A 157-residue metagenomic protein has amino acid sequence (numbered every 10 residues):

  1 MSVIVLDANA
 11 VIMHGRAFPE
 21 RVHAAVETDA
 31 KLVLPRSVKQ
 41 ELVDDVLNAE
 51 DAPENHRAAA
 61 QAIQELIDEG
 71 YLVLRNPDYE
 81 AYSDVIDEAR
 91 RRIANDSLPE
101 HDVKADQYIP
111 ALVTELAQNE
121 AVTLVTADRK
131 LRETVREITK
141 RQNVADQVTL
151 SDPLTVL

Functional and structural regions predicted by a protein language model:
S2-L116, L131-E133, E137: Active-site-proximal, substrate-binding regions of enzyme catalytic domains and RNA-binding/basic surfaces
Q118-L157: Acidic, PIN/NYN-like endoribonuclease modules and their adjacent C-terminal/linker elements
